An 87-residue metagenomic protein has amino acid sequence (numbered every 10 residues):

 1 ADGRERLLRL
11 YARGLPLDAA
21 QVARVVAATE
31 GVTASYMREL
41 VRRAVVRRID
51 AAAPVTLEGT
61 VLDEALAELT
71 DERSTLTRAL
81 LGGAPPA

Functional and structural regions predicted by a protein language model:
A1-A87: AAA+ P-loop ATPase motor domain of ring mechanoenzymes
